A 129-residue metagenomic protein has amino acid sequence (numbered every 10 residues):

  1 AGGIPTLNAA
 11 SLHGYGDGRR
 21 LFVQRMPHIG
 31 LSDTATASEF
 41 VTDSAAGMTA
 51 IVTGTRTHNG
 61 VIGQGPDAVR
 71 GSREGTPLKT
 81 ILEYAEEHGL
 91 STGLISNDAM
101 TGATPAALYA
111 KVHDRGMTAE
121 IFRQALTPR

Functional and structural regions predicted by a protein language model:
A1-R129: N-terminal catalytic scaffold of extracellular/periplasmic and nuclease hydrolases that process anionic headgroups
